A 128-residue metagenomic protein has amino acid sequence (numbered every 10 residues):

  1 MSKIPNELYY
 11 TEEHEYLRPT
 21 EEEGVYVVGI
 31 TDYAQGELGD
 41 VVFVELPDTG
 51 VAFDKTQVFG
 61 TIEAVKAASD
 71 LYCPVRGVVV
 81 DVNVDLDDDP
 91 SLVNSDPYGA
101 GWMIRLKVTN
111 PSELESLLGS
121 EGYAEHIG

Functional and structural regions predicted by a protein language model:
M1-V58, S91, S95-G128: Acidic, low-complexity mobile loops and tails
H14-Y16, I62, L71, V79: Conserved hydrophobic positions within beta-strands
T20, A64-V65, P74, T109: A short, compositionally biased micro-patch
D40-D48, F53-D54, S69-V84: Short beta-strand segments of a lipoyl-like beta-sandwich/carrier module
G60, V80, D87, A124: Nucleotide phosphate-binding site architecture
T61-Y72, D89-S91: Short, Lys/Arg- and Gly-enriched loop/turn segments at beta-strand edges
